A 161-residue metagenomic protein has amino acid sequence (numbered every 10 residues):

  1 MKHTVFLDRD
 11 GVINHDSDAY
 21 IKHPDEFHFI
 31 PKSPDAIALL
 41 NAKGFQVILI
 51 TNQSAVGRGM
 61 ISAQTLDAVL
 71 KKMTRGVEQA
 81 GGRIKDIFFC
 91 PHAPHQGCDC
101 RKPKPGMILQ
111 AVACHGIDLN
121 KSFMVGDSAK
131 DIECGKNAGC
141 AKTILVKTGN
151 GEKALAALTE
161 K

Functional and structural regions predicted by a protein language model:
M1-I48: Active-site neighborhood of HAD-like aspartate-dependent phosphohydrolases
D8-R9, T51-N52, S128: A secondary-structure boundary/capping signal
I13-S17, N52-S54, D86-F89, Q110-V112: A short alpha-helix capping/helix-coil boundary motif
N14-D16, R58, E133, K153: Conserved protein kinase catalytic core
S17-I21, G59-M60, A156-A157: Short acidic, glycine/proline-rich loop/turn micro-motifs
H23-I30, S62-L66, R101: Flexible, glycine- and charge-enriched loops at secondary-structure boundaries
S33, I37-M73, R83-H95, G135: Substrate-recognition element of Asp-dependent hydrolases with the DxDx(T/V) motif
Q64, A68-K85, A93-M124, S128-K161: Asp-based, Mg2+/Mn2+-dependent phosphohydrolase catalytic module
